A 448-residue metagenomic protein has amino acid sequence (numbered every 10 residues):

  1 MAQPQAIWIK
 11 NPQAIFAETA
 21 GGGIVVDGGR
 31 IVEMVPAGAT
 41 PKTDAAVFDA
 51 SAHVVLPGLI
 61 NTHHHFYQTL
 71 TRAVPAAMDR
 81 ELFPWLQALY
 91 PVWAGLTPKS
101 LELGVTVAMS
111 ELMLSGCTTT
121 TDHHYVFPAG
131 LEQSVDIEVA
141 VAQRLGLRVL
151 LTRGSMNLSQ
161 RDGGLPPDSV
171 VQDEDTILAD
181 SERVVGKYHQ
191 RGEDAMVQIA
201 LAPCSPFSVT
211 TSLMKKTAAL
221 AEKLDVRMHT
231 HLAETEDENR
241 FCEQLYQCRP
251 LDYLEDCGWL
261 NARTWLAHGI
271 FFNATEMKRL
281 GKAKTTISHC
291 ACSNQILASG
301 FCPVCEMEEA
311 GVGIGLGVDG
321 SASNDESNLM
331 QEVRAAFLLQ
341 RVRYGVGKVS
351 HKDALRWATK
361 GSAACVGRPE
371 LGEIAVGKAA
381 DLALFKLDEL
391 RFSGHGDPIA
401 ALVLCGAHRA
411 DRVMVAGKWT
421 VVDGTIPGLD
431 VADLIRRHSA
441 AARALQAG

Functional and structural regions predicted by a protein language model:
M1-G22, V26-G28, V32, A358-G448: Active-site microenvironment of metallo-dependent hydrolases
A2-K10, P41-W85, T106, M113-L114 (+1 more regions): Replace "His-x-His-based motif
P12, I24, G29, A52 (+15 more regions): Divalent metal-coordination and catalytic microenvironments
L70-L101, G130, L158-E174, A195 (+3 more regions): Active-site gating loops and adjacent loop-to-helix segments of metal-dependent hydrolytic enzymes
R72-H123, P128-R148, L178-E193, S439-G448: Alpha-helical scaffold segments that flank or form the walls of functional sites
G130-G269: Metal-coordinating catalytic core of metallo-dependent amide/deamination hydrolases
G146, L220-V226, W259-A262, R279-S288 (+2 more regions): Glycine-enriched alpha-helix->loop->beta-strand junction motifs that scaffold or abut catalytic
D256-R263, C305-E389, V403-A407: His/Asp/Glu-enriched, well-ordered alpha-helical/loop segment that forms or immediately abuts the divalent-metal
